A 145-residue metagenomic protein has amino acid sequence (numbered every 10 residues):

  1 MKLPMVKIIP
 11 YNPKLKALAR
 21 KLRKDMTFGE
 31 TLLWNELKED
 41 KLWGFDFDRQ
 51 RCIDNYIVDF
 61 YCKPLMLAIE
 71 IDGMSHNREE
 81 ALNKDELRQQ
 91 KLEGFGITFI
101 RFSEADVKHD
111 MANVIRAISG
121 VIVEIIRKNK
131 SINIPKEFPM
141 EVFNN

Functional and structural regions predicted by a protein language model:
M1-N145: Nucleic-acid endo/exonuclease domains
